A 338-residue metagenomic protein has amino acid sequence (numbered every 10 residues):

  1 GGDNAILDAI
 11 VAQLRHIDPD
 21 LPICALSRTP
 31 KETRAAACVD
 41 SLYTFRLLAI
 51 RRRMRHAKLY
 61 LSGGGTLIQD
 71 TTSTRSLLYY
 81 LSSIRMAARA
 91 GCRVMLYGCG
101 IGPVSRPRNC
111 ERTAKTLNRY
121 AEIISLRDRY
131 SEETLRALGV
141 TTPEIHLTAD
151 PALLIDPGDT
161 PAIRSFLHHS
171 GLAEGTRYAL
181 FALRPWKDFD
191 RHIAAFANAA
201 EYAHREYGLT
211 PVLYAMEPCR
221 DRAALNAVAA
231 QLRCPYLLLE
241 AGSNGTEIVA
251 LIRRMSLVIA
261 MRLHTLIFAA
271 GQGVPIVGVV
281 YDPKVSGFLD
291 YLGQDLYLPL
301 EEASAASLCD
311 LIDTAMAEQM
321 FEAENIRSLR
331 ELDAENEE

Functional and structural regions predicted by a protein language model:
G1-E338: Active-site anion-handling motifs in enzyme catalytic cores
